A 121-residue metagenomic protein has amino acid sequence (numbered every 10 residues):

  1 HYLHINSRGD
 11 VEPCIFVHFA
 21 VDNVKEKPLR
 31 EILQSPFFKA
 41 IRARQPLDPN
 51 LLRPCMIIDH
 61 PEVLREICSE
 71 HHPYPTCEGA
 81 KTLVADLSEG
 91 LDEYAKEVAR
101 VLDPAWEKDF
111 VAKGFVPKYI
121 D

Functional and structural regions predicted by a protein language model:
H1: Structured beta-strand/loop patches that form or line metal/cofactor-binding pockets in enzymes
I5-N6: Short, acidic, Ser/Thr-enriched surface-loop or helix-capping motifs
F16-D121: Flexible mid-to-C-terminal extensions adjoining Fe-S/redox cofactors in radical SAM and related proteins
